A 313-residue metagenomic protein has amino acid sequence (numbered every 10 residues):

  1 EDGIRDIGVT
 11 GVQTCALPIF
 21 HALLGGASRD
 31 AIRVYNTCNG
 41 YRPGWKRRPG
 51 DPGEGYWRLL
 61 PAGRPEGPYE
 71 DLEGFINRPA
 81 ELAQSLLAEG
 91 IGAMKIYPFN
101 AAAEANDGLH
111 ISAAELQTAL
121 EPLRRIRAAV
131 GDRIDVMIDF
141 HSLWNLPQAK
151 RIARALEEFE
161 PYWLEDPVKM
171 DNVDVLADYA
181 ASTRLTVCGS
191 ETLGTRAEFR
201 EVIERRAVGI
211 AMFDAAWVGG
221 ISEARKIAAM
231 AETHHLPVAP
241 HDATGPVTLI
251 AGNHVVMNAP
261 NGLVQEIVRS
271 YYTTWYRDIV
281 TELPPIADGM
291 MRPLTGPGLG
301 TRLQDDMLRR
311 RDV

Functional and structural regions predicted by a protein language model:
E1-G11, C15: Single conserved hydrophobic/aromatic residue that forms the stacking wall/gate of nucleotide- or nucleobase-binding
F20-A31, M291: N-terminal amphipathic alpha-helix/helix-capping segment at the start of soluble metabolic enzymes
G26, G40, S142-L143, T192-R196: Short glycine-enriched loops at secondary-structure junctions
N36-D178, S182: Metal-dependent enolase-superfamily TIM-barrel catalytic cores that perform enediolate-based chemistry
R154, E160-W163, K169-M290, L294: Shared catalytic-loop signature of beta/alpha-barrel
G298-V313: Extended hydrophobic packing segments that form well-structured cores
